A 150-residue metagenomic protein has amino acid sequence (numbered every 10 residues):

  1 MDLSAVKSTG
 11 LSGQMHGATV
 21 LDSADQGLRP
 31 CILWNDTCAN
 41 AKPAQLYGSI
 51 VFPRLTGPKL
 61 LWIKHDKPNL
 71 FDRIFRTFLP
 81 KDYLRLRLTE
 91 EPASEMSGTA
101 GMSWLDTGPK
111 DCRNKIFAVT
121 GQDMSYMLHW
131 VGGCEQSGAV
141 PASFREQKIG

Functional and structural regions predicted by a protein language model:
D2-L60: Active-site phosphate-binding/coordination module
L11, Y47-G150: Gly/Ser/Thr-rich active-site cleft segment
